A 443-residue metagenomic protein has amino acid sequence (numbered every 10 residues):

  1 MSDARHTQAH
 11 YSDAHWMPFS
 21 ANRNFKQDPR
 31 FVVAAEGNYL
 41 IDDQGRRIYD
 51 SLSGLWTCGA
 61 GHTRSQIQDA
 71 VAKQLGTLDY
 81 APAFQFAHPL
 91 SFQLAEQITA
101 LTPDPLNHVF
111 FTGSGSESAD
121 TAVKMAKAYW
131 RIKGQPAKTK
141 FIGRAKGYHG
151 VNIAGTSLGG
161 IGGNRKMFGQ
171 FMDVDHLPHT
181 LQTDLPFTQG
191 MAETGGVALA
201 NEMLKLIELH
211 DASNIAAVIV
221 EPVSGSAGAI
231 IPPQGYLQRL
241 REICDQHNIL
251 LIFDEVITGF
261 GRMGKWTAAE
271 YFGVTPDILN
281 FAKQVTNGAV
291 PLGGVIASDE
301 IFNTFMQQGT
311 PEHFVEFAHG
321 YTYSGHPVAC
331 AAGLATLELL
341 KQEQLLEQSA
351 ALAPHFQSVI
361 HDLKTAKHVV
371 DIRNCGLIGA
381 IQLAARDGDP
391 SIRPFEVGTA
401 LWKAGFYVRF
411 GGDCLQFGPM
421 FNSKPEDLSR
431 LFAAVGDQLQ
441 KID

Functional and structural regions predicted by a protein language model:
S2-D443: Conserved N-terminal phosphate-binding loop of PLP-dependent enzymes in the Aspartate aminotransferase
